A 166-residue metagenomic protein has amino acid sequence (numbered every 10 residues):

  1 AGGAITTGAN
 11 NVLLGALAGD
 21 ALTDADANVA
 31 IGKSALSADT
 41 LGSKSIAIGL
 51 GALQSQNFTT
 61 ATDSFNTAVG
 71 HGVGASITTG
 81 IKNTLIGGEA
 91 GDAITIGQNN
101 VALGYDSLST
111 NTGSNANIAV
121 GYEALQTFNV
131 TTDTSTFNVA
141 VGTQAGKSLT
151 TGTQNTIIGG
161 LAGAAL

Functional and structural regions predicted by a protein language model:
A1-L166: Glycine- and small/polar-enriched repetitive beta-structure motifs of secreted/surface proteins
